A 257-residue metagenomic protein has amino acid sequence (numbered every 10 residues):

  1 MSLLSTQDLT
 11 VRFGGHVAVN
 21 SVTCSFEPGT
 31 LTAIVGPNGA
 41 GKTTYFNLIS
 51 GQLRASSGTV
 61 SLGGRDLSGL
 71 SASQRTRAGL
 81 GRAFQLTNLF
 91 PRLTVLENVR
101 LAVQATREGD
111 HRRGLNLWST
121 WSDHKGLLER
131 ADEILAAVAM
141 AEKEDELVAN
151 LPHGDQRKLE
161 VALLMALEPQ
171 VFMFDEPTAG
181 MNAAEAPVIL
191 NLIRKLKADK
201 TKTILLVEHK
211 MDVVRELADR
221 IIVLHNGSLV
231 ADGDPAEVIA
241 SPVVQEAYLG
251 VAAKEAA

Functional and structural regions predicted by a protein language model:
S2-A257: Glycine-rich phosphate-binding loops of nucleotide-dependent enzymes
